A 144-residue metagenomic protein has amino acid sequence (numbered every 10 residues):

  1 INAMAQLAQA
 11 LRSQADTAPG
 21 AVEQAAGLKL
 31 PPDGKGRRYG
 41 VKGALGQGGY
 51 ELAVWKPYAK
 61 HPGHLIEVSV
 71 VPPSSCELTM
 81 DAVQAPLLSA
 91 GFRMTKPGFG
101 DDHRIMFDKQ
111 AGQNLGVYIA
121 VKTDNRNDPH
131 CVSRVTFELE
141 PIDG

Functional and structural regions predicted by a protein language model:
I1-A59, V71-P72: N-terminal leader/targeting segments
K29-P31, K42, A53-W55, S69-V71 (+4 more regions): A structural detector for beta-sheet-dominated domains
G34-Y39, A90-F99, H103, S133-D143: Structured alpha/beta or helical-core interaction and ligand-binding surfaces enriched in interleaved
G36-L45, L65-V70, D102-K109, V135-F137: Generic recognition of long tandem-repeat/solenoid scaffolds
L45-Q47, P57-G63, G91, Q110-L115 (+1 more regions): Short, solvent-exposed coil/turn segments at beta-strand boundaries
Y50-F107: Long, charged/polar, surface-exposed segments that mediate recognition or autoinhibition
R104-G144: Glycine-rich, aromatic-bearing surface loops/beta-hairpins
